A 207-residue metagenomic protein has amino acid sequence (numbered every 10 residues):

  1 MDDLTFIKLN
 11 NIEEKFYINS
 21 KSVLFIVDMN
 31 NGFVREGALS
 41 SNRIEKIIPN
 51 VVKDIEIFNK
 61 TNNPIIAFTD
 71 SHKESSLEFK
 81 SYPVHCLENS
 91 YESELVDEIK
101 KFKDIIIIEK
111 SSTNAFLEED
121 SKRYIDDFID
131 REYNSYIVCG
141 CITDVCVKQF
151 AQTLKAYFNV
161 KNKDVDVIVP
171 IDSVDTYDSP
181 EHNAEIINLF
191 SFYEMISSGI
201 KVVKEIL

Functional and structural regions predicted by a protein language model:
M1-V23, V84-L207: Active-site-adjacent betaalpha module
S20, L24, G37-S71: A short alpha/beta connector and helix-capping loop motif
M29, S71, S173: Active-site metal-binding loops of divalent metal-dependent hydrolases
M29-G37: Short acidic, Gly/Ser-rich segments with clustered Asp/Glu that frequently serve as metal-coordination loops in enzyme
G32, H72-E74, T143: Solvent-exposed loop/turn segments at secondary-structure junctions within structured extracellular/periplasmic domains
A38-L39, F79-K80, F150-Q152: Short amphipathic alpha-helical segments
H72, K80-P83: Boundary/activation segment at the start of structured domains
S76-K80, P180: Metal-dependent catalytic neighborhoods of phosphoester/phosphodiester hydrolases
